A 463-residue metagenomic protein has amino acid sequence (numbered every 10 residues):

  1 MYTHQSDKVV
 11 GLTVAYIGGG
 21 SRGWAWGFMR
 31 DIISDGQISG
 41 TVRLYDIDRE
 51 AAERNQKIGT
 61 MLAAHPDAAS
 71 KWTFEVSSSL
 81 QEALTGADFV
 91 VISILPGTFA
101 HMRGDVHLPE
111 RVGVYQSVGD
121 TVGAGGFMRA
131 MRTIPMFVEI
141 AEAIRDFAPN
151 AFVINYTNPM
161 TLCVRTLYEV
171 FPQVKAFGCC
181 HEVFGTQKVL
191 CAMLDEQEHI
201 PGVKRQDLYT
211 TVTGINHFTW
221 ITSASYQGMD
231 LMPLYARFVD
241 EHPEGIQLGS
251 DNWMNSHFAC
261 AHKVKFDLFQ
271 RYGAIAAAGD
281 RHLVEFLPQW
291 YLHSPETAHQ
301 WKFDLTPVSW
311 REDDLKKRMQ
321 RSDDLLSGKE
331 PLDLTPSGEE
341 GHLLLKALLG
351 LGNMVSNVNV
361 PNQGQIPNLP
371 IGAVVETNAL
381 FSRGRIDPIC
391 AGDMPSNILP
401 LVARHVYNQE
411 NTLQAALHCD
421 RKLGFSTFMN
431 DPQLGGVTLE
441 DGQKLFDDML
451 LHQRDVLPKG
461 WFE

Functional and structural regions predicted by a protein language model:
G11-V42: N-terminal Rossmann-like dinucleotide-binding module
G19-W24, R49-A51, T98, N155-C163 (+1 more regions): Gly/Ser/Thr-rich loops at beta-strand to alpha-helix junctions that form or flank small-molecule/cofactor-binding
S34-D67: Glycine-rich phosphate-binding loop and adjoining beta1-alpha1-beta2 segment of Rossmann-like nucleotide-binding folds
T73-G86: Short acidic low-complexity segments
T85, V91-I92, N155: Redox-cofactor binding/interface segments in oxidoreductases and associated redox assembly factors
A100-V170: Rossmann-fold NAD(P)-binding glycine/threonine-rich loop
V153-Q227: Rossmann-fold dinucleotide-binding core
E198-E463: Long, compositionally biased stretches enriched for glycine and/or charged residues
